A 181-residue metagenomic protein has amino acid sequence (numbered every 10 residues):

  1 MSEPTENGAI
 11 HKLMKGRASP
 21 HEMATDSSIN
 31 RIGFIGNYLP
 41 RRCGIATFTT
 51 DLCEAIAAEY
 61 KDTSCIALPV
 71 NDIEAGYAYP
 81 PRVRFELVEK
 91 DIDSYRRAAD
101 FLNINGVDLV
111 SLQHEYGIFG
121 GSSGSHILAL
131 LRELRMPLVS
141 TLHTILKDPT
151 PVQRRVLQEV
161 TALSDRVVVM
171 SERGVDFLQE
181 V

Functional and structural regions predicted by a protein language model:
S2-V83, N105, S164-R166: N-terminal subdomain of nucleotide-sugar transferases
L39-P40, E115-F119, I145-D148: Short histidine/acidic/glycine/proline-rich micro-motifs that form metal- and phosphate-coordinating active-site loops
G44, Y77, G121-S122, T150-P151 (+1 more regions): Short glycine-/acidic-enriched loop or helix-start segments at secondary-structure transitions that form or flank
I45-F48, S94, S122-G124, V152-V156: Residues at alpha-helix caps and immediate loop-helix transition turns in enzyme cores, especially N- and C-cap
R84-L87, A98-G124, P137-T141: Short N-terminal targeting/anchoring amphipathic segment
H114, T144, S171-R173: Helix N-cap/beta->alpha junction signal
A129-E133, P151-R166: Membrane-proximal helix-turn-helix segments that form the acceptor-binding/catalytic region of lipid-linked
T150, A162-V181: A short, active-site helix/loop in glycosyltransferases that binds the activated sugar's phosphate group
